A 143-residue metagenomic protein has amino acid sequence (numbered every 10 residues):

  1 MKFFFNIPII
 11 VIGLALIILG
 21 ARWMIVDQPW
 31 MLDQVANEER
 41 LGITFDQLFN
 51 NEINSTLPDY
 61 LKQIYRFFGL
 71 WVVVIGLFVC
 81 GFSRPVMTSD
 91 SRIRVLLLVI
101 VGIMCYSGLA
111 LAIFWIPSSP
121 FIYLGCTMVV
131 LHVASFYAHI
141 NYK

Functional and structural regions predicted by a protein language model:
M1-I12, L61, L131-K143: Cytoplasmic juxtamembrane interface segments
F4-A36: N-terminal signal-anchor transmembrane alpha helix
F5-A15, F68, I75, L97-C105 (+1 more regions): Hydrophobic alpha-helical transmembrane segments of polytopic
D33-E38, S55-V73: A loop-to-helix transmembrane entry motif
E39, D90-V99: Membrane-interfacial loop-to-transmembrane alpha-helix junctions, especially the N-terminal start
E39-I53: Luminal/periplasmic active-site loops of membrane-embedded glycosylation enzymes
G76-R94: Juxtamembrane helix-break-helix junctions at the cytosolic face of small multi-pass alpha-helical membrane proteins
M104-K143: Alpha-helical transmembrane segments of multi-pass integral membrane proteins, characterized by long hydrophobic
